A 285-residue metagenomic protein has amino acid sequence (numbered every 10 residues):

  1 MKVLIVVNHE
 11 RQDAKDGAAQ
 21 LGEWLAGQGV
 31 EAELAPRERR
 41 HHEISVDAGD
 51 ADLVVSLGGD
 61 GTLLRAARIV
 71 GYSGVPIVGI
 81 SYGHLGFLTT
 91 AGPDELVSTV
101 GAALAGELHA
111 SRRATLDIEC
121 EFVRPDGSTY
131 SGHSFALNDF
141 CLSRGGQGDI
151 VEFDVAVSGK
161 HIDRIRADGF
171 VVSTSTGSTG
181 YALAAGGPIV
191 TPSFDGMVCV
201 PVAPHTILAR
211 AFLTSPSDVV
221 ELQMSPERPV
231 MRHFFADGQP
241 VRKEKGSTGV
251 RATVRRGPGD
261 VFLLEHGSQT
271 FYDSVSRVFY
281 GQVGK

Functional and structural regions predicted by a protein language model:
M1-L53, L57, D94-H109, C120-S134: ATP/NTP phosphate-donor binding region
S56-D60, A67-I69: N-terminal glycine-rich "phosphate-gripper" loop used for MgATP/nucleotide binding and carboxylate activation
D60-T62, L85, T176-S178: Short glycine-rich anion-binding loops that position phosphate/pyrophosphate groups of nucleotides and phosphorylated
R65, I69-G83: Gly/Ser-rich helix-loop-strand patches that form or flank binding pockets for ribonucleotide-derived cofactors
L85-D168: Catalytic core of DAGKc-family lipid kinases
S134, L142, S158-H161, R210-K285: ATP/nucleoside-binding phosphotransfer catalytic cores, i.e., glycine-rich phosphate-binding loops
V155, G177, F234: Short aromatic-centered micro-motifs
K160-L208: Gly/Ser/Thr-rich active-site loops/lids in small-molecule metabolic enzymes that frequently grip phosphoryl groups
